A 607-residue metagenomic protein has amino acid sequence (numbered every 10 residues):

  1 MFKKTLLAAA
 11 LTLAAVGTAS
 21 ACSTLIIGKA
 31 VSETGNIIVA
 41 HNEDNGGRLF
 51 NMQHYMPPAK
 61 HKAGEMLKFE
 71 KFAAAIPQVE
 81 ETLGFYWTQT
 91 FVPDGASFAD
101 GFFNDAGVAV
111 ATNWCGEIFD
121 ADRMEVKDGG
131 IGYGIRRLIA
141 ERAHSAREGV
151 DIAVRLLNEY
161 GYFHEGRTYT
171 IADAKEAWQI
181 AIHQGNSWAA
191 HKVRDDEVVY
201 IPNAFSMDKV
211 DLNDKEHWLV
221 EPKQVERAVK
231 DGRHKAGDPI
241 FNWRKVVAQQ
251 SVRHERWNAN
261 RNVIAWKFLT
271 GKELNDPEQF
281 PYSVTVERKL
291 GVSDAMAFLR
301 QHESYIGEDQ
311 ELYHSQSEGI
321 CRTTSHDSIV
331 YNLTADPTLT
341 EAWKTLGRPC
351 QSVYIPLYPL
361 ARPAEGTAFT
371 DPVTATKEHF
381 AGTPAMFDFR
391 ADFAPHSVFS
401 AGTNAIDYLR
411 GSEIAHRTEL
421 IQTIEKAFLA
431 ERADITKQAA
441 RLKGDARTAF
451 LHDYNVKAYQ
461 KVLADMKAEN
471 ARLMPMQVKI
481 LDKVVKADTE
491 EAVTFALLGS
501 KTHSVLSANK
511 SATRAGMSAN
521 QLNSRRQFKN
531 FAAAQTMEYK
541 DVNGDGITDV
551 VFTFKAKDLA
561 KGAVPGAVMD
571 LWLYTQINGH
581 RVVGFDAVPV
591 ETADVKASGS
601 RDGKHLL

Functional and structural regions predicted by a protein language model:
M1-S20: Gram-negative bacterial Sec-dependent N-terminal signal peptides
A21, M474-S500, F585, D594-L607: Boundary/junction segments of secreted and surface-exposed precursor proteins
C22-G132, I152-P281, T285-E287: A contiguous strand-loop segment
E308-R441: Substrate-recognition/cap regions that form aromatic- and gly/pro-loop-enriched pockets for small-molecule ligands
K486-T489, K501-Q521, G562-A563: A short beta-turn/strand-edge loop motif at beta-sheet boundaries
K501-L506, G516, R525-N543: Acidic, divalent-cation-chelating loop motifs in proteins
E538-K555, G599, G603: Acidic, glycine-anchored loop motifs typical of Ca2+
L559-V568: Short glycine/proline/serine/threonine-rich loop/turn segments at secondary-structure transition edges
